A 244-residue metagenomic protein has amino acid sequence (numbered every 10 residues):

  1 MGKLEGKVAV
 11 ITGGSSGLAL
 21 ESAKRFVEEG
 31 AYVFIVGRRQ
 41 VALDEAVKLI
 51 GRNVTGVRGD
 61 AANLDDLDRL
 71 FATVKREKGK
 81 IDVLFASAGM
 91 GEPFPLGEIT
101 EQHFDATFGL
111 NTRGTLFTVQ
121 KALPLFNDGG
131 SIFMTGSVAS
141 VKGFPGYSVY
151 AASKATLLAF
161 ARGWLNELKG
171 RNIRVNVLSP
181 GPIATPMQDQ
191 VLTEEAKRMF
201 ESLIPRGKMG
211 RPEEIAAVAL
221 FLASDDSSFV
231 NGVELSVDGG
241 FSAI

Functional and structural regions predicted by a protein language model:
V8, S15-S16: Conserved glycine-rich cofactor-binding loop
F85, K169, R174, V230-G232: Short, small/polar-rich loop/turn modules that mediate ligand/substrate recognition or access, typified
P95-L96, T100-F108, F200: Substrate-binding pocket helix/loop in short-chain dehydrogenase/reductase
V119, S153, A161: Active-site helix of classical SDR
P124, L165-G170, S228: Alpha-helical segment proximal to the catalytic Tyr-Lys
L125, M209-V237, S242-A243: C-terminal substrate-recognition "lid" of short-chain dehydrogenase/reductases
S137: Residue(s) in the substrate-gating loop at a strand-loop-helix junction that position the organic substrate next
